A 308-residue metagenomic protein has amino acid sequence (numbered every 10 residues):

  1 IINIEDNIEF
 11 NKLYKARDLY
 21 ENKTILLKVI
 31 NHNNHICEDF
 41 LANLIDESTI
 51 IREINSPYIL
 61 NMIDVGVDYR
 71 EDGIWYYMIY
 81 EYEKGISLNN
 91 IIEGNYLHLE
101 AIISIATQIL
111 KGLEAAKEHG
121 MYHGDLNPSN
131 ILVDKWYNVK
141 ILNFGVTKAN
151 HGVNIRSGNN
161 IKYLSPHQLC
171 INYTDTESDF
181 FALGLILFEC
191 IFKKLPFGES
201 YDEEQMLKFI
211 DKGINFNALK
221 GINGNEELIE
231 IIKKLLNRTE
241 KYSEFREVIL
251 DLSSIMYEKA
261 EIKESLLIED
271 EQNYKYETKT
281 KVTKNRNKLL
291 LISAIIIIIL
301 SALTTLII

Functional and structural regions predicted by a protein language model:
H35-E53: AlphaC helix of the eukaryotic protein kinase fold
V65: Activation-segment/catalytic-loop signature of the eukaryotic protein kinase fold
E71-S87: Conserved short submotifs of the Hanks-type protein kinase catalytic core that shape the nucleotide-binding pocket
I105-A106: Activation segment signature within eukaryotic-like protein kinase domains
K111-M121: Protein kinase catalytic-loop region centered on the HRD/HxD motif
H167-E177: Conserved end of the kinase activation segment
F192-P196: Structural helix C-cap motif within protein kinase domains
